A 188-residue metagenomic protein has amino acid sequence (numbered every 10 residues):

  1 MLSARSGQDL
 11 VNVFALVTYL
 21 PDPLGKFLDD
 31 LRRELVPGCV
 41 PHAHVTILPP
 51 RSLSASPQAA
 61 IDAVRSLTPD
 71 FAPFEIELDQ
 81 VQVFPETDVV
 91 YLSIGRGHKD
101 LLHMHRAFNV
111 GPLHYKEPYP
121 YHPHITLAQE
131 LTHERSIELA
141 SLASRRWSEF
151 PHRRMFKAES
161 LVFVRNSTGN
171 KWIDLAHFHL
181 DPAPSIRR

Functional and structural regions predicted by a protein language model:
M1-E75, V83, G95-M155, G169-R188: Basic, often amphipathic N-terminal segments
Q82-V89: Short, basic/glycine-rich phosphate-binding loops at helix/coil junctions that contact nucleotide phosphates
